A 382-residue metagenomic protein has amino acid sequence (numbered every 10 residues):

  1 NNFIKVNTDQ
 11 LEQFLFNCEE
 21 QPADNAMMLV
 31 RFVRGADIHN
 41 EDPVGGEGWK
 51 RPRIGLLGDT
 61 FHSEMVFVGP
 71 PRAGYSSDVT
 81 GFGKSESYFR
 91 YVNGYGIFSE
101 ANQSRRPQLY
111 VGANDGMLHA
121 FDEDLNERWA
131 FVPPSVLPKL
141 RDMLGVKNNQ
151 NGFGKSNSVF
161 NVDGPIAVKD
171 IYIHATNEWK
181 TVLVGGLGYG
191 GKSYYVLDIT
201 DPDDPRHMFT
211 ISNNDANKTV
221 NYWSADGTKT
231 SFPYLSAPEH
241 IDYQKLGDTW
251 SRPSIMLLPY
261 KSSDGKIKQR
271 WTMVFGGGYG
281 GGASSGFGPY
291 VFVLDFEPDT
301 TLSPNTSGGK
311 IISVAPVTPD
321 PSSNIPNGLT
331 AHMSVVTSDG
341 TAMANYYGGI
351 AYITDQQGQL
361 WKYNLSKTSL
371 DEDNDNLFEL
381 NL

Functional and structural regions predicted by a protein language model:
N1-L382: A fold-level detector for beta-propeller and closely related beta-sheet-rich head/sensor domains
